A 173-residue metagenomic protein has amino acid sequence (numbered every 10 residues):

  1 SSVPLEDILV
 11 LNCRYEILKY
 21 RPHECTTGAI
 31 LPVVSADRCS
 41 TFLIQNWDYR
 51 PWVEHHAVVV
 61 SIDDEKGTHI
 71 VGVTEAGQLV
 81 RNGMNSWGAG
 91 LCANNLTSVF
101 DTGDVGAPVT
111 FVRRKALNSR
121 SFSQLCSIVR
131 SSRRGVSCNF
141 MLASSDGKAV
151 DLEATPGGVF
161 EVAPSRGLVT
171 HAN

Functional and structural regions predicted by a protein language model:
S1, V33-F42, N46-N173: C-terminal, well-structured catalytic/ligand-binding subdomain of enzymes
S2-L43: Gly/Pro-rich turn-and-neighbor structural signature
